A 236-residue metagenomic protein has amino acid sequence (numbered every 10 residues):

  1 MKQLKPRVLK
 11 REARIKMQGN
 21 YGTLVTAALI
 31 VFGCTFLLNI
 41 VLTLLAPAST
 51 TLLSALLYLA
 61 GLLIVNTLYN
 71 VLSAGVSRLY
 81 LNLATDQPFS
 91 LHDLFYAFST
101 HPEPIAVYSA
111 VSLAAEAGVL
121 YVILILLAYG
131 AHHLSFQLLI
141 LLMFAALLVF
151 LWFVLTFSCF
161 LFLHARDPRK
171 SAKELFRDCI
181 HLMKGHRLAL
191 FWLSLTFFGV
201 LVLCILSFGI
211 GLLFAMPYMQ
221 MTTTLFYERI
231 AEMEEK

Functional and structural regions predicted by a protein language model:
M1-P6, R78-N82: Short, charged cytosolic
Q3-C34, L91-L120, W152-C204: Interfacial aromatic "cap" segments that immediately flank transmembrane helices in multipass membrane proteins
K16, L24-Y58, A106-L139: Long, highly hydrophobic alpha-helical transmembrane signal-anchor segments
T23-T26, T35, T43, T50-T51 (+6 more regions): Residue-identity detector for threonine
C34-A46, L68, L72, V76 (+5 more regions): Alpha-helical membrane-inserting segments
L53-P88, L134-S171, C204-K236: Selective recognition of hydrophobic, aromatic-rich stretches within alpha-helical transmembrane segments of polytopic
